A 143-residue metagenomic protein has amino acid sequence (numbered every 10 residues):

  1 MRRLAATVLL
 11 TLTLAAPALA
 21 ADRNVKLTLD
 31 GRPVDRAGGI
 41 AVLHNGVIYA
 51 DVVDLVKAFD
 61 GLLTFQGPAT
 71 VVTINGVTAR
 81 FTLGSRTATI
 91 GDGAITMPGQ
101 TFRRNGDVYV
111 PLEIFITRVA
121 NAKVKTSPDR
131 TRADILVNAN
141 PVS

Functional and structural regions predicted by a protein language model:
L4, A18-S143: Primary recognition of N-terminal secretory signal peptides and signal-anchoring hydrophobic helices
T7-A15: Bacterial N-terminal signal peptides
